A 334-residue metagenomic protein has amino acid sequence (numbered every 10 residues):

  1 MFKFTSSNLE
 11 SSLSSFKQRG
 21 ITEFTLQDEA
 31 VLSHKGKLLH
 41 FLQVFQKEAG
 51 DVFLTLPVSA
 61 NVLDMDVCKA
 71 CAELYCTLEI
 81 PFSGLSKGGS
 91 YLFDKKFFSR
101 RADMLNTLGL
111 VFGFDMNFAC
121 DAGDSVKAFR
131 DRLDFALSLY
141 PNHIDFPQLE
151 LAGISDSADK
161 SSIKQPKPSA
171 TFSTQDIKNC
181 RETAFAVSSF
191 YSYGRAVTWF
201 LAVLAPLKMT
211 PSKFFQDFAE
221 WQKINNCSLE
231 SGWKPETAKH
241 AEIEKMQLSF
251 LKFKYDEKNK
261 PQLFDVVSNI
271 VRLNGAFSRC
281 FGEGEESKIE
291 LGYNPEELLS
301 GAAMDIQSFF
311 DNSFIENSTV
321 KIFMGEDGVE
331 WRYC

Functional and structural regions predicted by a protein language model:
M1-V111: Radical SAM [4Fe-4S] cluster-binding motif and immediate context
L13, S99-A102, N106, R130-L137 (+1 more regions): Short, well-ordered alpha-helical packing segments
H40-V44, D94, A128-R132, S157-S162: Short secondary-structure boundary/capping segments
N61, I80-S90, L108-K127, P147-L151 (+1 more regions): Conserved strand-turn element in the central/C-terminal portion of the radical SAM core barrel that lines
D64-C71, A122-Y140, N179: Catalytic cores of alpha/beta
C68, A72, P81, L85 (+6 more regions): Long, positively charged, glycine-interspersed low-complexity recognition regions
D124, A136-H143, Q148-S212: Contiguous mid-protein beta-loop-alpha structural module that forms a pocket-lining wall or clamp of enzyme active
I177, R181-C334: Radical SAM enzyme core and accessory elements
